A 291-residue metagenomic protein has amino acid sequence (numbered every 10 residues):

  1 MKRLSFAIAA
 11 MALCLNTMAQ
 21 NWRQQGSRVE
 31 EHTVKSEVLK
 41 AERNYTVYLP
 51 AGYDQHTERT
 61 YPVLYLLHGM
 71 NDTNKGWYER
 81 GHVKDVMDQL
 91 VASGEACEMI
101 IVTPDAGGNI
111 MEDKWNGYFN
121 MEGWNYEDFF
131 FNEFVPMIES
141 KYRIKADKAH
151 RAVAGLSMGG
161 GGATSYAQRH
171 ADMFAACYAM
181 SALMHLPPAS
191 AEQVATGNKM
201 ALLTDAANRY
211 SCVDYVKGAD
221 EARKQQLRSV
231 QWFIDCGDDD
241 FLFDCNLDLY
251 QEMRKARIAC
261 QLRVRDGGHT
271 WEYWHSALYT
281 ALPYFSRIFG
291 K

Functional and structural regions predicted by a protein language model:
M1-W22: Bacterial Sec-dependent N-terminal signal peptides
Q20-K291: Non-catalytic cap/lid and distal C-terminal segments of serine-dependent acyl enzymes
